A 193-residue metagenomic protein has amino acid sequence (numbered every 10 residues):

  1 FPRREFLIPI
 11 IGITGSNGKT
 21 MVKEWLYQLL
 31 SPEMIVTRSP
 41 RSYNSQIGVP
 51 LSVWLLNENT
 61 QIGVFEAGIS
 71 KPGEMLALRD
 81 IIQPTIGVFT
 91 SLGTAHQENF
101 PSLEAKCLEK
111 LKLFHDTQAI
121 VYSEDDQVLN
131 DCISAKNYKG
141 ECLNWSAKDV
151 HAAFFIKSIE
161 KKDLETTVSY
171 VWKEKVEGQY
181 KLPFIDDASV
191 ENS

Functional and structural regions predicted by a protein language model:
F1-D125, L129-E141: Phosphate-binding loop of NTP-binding sites
L103-E104, G140-S193: Adenine nucleotide phosphate-binding catalytic loops in nucleotide-utilizing enzymes
